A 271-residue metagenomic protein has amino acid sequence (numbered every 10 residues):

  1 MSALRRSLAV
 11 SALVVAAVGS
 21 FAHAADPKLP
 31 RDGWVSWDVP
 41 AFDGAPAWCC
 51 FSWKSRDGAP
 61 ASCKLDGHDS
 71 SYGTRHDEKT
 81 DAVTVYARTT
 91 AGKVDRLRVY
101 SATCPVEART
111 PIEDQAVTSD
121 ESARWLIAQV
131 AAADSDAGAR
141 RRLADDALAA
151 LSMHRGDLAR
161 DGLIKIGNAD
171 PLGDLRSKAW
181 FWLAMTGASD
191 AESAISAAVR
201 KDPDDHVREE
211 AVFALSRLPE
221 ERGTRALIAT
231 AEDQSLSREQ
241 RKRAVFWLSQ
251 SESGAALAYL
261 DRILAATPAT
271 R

Functional and structural regions predicted by a protein language model:
A3-S11, S20-A132: Extended amphipathic alpha-helical repeat scaffolds
S119-S135, G156-A169, S177, A188-R200 (+2 more regions): Amphipathic alpha-helical scaffolding segments comprising HEAT/armadillo-like alpha-solenoid repeats
D136-R140, P171-L172, P203-D204, S235-S237 (+1 more regions): Short inter-helical turns and helix N-cap capping residues of alpha-solenoid HEAT/ARM repeat scaffolds
R140-A144, R176, R208, R241: Residue-level detector of extended alpha-helical repeat arrays and alpha-solenoid scaffolds
R142-H154: Alpha-helical segment of the N-proximal tetratricopeptide repeat
A144-A147, A179, A211, A244: Conserved hydrophobic register position within alpha-solenoid helical repeats
F213, E239-A266: Alpha-helical oligomerization segments
